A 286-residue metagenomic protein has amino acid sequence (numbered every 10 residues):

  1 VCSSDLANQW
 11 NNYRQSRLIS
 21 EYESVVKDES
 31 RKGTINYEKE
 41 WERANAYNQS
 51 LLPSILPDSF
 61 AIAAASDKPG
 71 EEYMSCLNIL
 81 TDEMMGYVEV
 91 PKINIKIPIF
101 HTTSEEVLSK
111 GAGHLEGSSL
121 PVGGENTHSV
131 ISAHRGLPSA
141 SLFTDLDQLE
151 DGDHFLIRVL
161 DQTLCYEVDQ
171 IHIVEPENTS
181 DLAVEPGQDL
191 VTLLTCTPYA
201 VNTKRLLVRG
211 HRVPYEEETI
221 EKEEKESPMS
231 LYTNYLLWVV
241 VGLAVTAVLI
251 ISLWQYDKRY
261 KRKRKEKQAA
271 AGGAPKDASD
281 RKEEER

Functional and structural regions predicted by a protein language model:
V1-T233, D257-Q268: Solvent-exposed, non-transmembrane regions of membrane-associated and secreted proteins
L231-V241: N-terminal membrane-entry
A244-R259: Alpha-helical transmembrane segments
K261-R286: Cytoplasmic C-terminal tails of single-pass
